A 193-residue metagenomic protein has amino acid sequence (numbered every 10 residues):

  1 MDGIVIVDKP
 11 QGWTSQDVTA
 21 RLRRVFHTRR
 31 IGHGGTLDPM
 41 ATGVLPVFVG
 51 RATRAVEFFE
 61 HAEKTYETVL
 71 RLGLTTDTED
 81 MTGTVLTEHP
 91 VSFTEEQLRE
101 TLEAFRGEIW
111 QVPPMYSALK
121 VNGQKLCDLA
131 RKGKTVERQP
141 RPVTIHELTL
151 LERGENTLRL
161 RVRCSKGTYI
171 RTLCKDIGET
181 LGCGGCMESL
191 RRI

Functional and structural regions predicted by a protein language model:
M1-I193: Catalytic/RNA-binding core of pseudouridine synthases
